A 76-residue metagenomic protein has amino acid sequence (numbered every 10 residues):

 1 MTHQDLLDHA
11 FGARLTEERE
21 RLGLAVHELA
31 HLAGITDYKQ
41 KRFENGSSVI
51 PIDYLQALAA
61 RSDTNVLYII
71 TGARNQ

Functional and structural regions predicted by a protein language model:
M1-R21: A short, Lys/Arg-rich alpha-helix, primarily the initiator
A13, E17, H31, R42 (+1 more regions): DNA-binding alpha-helical recognition surfaces that contact promoter or target DNA
A13, G23-L24, I50-D53: Residue-level signal for the short linker/turn that defines the boundary of a DNA-recognition helix
E18, S47-S48: C-terminal flanking helix
L22-N45, A57, R61: Short alpha-helical DNA-recognition segment
D53-Y68: DNA major-groove recognition helix of helix-turn-helix/homeodomain DNA-binding modules
Y68-Q76: Short amphipathic recognition helices of helix-turn-helix/homeodomain-type DNA-binding modules
